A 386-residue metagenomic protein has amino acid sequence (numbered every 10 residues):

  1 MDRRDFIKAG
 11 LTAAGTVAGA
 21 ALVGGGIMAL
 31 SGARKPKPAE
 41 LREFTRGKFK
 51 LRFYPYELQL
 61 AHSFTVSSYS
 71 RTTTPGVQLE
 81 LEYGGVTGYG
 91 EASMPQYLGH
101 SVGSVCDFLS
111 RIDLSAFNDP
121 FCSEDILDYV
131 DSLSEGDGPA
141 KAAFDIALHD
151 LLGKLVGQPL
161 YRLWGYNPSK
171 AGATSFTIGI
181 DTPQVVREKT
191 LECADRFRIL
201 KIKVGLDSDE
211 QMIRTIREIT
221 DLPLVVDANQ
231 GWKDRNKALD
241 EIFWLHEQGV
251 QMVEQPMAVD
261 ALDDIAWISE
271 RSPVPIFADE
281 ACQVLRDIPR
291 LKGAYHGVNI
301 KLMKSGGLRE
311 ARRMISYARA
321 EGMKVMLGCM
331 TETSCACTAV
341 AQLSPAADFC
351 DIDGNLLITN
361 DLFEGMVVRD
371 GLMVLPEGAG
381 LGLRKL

Functional and structural regions predicted by a protein language model:
M1-V17: N-terminal secretory signal peptides and thylakoid transit peptides that target proteins across membranes
P38-F53, Y69, L81-E82, T87-L155: Metal- or metallocofactor-binding catalytic centers and their adjacent structured scaffolds across diverse enzyme
A39-Q59, G76, G84, M330-L386: Flexible C-terminal active-site loop/helix
L79, G85, F144, G157 (+5 more regions): Conserved, mostly hydrophobic/aromatic
L160-S272: Metal-dependent enolase-superfamily TIM-barrel catalytic cores that perform enediolate-based chemistry
G205, P256-V259, I276-R286, L302-E310 (+1 more regions): A general structural motif
R271, C282-I352: Catalytic alpha/beta core domains of metabolic enzymes, predominantly
